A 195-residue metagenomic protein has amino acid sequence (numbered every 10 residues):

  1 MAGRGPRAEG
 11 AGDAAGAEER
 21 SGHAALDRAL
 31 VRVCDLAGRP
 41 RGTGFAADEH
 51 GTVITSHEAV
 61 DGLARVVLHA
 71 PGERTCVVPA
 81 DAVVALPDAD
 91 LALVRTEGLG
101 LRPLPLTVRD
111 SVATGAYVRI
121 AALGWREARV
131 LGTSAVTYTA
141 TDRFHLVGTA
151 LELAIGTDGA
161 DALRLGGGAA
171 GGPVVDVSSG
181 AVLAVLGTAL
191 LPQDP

Functional and structural regions predicted by a protein language model:
M1-A2, R7-E9, D13, E19 (+8 more regions): Generic detector of intrinsically disordered, low-complexity, polar/charged segments
M1-A46, T52-S56, R65, A89-A92: N-terminal activation segment of mature serine protease catalytic domains
G5-R7, G12-A14, A24, G44 (+5 more regions): Compositionally biased, intrinsically disordered low-complexity regions
P6, S21, S56, S111 (+2 more regions): Generic serine detector
G16-S21, D81, L106-V108, G115-V118 (+1 more regions): Intrinsically disordered, low-complexity boundary segments flanking structured domains
L26-V33, A37, A92, T96-L104 (+1 more regions): Active-site region of chymotrypsin-like
P40-R41, D48-R129, T157-R164: Conserved active-site neighborhood of the chymotrypsin/trypsin-like protease fold
